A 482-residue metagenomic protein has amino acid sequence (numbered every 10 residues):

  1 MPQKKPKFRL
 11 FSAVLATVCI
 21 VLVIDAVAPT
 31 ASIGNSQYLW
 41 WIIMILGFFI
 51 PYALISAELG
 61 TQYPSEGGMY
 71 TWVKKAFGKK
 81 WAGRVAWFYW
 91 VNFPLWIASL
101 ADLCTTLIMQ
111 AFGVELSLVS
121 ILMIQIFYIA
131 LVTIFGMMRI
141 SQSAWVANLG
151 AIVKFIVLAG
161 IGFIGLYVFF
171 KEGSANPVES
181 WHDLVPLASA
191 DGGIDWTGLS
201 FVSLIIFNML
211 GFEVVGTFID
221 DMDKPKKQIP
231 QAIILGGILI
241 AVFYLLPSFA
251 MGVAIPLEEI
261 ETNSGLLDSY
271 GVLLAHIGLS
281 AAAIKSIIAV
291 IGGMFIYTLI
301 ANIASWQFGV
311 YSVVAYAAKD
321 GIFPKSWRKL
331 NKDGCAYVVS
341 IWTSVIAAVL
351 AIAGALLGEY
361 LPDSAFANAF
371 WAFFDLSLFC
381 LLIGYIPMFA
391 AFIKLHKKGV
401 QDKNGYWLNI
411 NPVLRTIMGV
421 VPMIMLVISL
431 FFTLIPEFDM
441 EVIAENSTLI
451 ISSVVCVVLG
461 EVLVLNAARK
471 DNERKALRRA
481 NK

Functional and structural regions predicted by a protein language model:
M1-I43, F49-S56, Y63-S65, D191 (+1 more regions): Membrane-interface "cap" regions at the ends of multi-pass membrane proteins
M1-Q3, Y70-G78, A101-I124, V157 (+4 more regions): Helix-loop-helix connectors at the membrane interface of multi-pass transporters/channels
A31-I33, P51-I129, T133-M137, I296-V313 (+2 more regions): Hydrophobic transmembrane alpha-helices that form the core helical bundles of multi-pass secondary transporters
Y38-L39, S120, L149-A289: Helix-loop-helix junctions that connect adjacent transmembrane segments in multi-pass membrane transporters
T71, Q110, V114, A232-I303 (+1 more regions): TM-loop-TM module centered on a large, flexible mid-protein loop between adjacent transmembrane helices in multi-pass
F88-L103, M209, V214-D221, A282-K325 (+1 more regions): Membrane-helix boundary/coupling elements in multi-pass transport proteins
I121-E179, L210, I233-I238, L378-P387 (+2 more regions): Membrane-interface loop-to-helix entry segments
K329-G334, L382-F438, N481: C-terminal membrane-solvent junction of multi-pass transporters and transport-like membrane proteins
